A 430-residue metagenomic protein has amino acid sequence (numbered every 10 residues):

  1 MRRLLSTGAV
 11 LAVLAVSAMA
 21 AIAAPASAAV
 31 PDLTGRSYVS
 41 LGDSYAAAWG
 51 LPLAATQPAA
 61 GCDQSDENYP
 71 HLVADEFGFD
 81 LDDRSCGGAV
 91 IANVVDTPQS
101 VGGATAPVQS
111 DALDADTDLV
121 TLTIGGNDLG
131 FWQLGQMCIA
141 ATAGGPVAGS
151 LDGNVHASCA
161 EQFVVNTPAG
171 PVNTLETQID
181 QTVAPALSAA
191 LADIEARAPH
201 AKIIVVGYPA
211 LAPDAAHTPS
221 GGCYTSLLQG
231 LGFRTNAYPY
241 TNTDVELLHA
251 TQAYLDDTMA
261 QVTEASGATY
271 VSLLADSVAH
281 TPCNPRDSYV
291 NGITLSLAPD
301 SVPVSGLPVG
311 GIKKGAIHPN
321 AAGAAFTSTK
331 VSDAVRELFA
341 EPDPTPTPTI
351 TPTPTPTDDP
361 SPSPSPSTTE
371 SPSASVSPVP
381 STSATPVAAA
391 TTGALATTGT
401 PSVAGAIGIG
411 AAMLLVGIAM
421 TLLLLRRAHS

Functional and structural regions predicted by a protein language model:
M1-L11: Bacterial N-terminal signal peptides that target proteins for export
V16-A26: C-terminal segment of classical bacterial N-terminal signal peptides
S27-G88, I139-S150: Serine-esterase "nucleophile elbow" of acetyl-processing enzymes
S37-G42, A46-W49, D80-S85, D118-T123 (+5 more regions): Structural recognition of the beta-strand scaffold that forms the well-ordered cores of secreted hydrolase catalytic
W49, G103-Q178, P209-P213, G311: Oxyanion-hole/transition-state-stabilizing segment in secreted/luminal serine hydrolases and related acyltransferases
P209-E341: Catalytic His-Asp segment of secreted/periplasmic serine-dependent ester chemistry enzymes
V335-P401: C-terminal low-complexity, Ser/Thr- and acidic/Pro-rich disordered "stalk" regions positioned immediately N-terminal
I407-S430: C-terminal membrane-anchoring or membrane-association module
